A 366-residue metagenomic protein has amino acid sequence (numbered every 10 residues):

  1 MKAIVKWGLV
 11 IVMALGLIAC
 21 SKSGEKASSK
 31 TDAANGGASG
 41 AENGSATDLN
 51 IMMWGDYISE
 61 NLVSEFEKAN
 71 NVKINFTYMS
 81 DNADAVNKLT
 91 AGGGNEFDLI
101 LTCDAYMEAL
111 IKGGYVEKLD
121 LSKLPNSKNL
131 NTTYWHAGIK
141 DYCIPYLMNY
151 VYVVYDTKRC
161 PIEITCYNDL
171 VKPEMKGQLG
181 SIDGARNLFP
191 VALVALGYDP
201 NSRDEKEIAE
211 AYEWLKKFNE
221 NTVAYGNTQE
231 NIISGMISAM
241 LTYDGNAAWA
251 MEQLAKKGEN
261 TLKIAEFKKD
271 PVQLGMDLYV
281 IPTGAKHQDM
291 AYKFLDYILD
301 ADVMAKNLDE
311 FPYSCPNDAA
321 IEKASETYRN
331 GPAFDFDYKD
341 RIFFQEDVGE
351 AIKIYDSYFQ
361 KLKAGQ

Functional and structural regions predicted by a protein language model:
G16-A19: C-terminal motif of bacterial Sec signal peptides marking the signal peptidase cleavage site
S21-G24: Bacterial signal peptide processing site
A34-G36, G40-A109: Early extracytoplasmic/lumenal segment of secretory-pathway proteins
M52, I58-S59, E96-F97, L101-M236: Extracytoplasmic ligand-binding site segments that recognize negatively charged/polar headgroups
M107-A109, A239-E259: A ligand-binding cleft/hinge motif common to bilobed small-molecule-binding domains
N149, I208-K217, G258-T283: Periplasmic-binding protein-like
D277, I281-R341: Mature extracytoplasmic/periplasmic domains
A324-Q366: Extracellular/periplasmic bilobal clamshell ligand-binding domains
